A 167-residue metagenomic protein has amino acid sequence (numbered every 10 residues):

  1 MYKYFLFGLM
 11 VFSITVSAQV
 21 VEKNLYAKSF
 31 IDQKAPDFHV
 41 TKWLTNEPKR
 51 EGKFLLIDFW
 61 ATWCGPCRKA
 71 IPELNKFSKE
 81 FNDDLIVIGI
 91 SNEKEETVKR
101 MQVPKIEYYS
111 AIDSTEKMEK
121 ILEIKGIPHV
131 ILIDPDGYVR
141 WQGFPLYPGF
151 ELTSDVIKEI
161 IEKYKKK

Functional and structural regions predicted by a protein language model:
M1-E22: Bacterial Sec-dependent N-terminal signal peptides
T15-D37, K167: N-proximal helix/coil linker or "cap" segments that precede and/or mark the start of modular domains
F30-L55: A short beta-strand-turn-helix
K53-L55, F59-W63, K94, G126: Short pre-active-site segment immediately N-terminal to redox-active cysteine/selenocysteine motifs in thiol-based
L56-I57, V87, V130: Hydrophobic beta-strand anchors of alpha/beta hydrolase catalytic cores
T62-K69, H129: C-type cytochrome heme c attachment motif
R68-I106, T115-K120: Structural microenvironment flanking redox-active thiols in thiol-disulfide oxidoreductases
R100-I106, D113-I160: Thiol/disulfide oxidoreductase modules built on the thioredoxin-like
